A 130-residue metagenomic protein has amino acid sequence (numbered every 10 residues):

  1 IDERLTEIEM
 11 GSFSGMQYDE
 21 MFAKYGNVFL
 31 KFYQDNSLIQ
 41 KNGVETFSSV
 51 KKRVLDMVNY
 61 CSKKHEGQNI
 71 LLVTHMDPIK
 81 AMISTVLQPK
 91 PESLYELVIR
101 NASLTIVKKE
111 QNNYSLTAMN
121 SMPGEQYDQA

Functional and structural regions predicted by a protein language model:
I1-F29: Phosphate-coordination/substrate-recognition cap region in phosphate-metabolizing enzymes
I1-R4, K108-A130: Conserved histidine-centered catalytic loops in small-molecule metabolism enzymes
F13, K24, D35, T85-V86: Residue-level signal for well-ordered alpha-helical positions
M21, V50-K51: Conserved anionic group-binding/transfer micro-motifs
V28-S49: Short glycine/proline- and acidic residue-enriched helix-loop micro-motifs that form flexible lids or anion-recognition
D56-S115: Active-site-adjacent alpha-helix immediately C-terminal to a catalytic or transition-state-stabilizing loop
